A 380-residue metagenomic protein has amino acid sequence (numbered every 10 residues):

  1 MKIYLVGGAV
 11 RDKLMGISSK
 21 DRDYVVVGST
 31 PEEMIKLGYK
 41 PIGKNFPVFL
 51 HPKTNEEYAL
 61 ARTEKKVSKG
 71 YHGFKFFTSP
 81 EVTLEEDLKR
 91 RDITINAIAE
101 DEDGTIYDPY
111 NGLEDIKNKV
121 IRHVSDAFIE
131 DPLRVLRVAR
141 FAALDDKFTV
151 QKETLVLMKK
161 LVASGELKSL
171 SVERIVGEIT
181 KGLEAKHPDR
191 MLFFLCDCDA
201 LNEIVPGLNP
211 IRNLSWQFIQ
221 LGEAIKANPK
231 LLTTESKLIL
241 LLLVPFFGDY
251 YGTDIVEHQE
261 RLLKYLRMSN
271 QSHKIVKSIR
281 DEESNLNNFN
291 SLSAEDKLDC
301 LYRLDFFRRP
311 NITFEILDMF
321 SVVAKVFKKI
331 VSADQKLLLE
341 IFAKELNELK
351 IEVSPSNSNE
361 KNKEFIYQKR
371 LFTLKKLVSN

Functional and structural regions predicted by a protein language model:
M1-N380: Catalytic cores of the polymerase beta-like nucleotidyltransferase superfamily and closely associated nucleotide
